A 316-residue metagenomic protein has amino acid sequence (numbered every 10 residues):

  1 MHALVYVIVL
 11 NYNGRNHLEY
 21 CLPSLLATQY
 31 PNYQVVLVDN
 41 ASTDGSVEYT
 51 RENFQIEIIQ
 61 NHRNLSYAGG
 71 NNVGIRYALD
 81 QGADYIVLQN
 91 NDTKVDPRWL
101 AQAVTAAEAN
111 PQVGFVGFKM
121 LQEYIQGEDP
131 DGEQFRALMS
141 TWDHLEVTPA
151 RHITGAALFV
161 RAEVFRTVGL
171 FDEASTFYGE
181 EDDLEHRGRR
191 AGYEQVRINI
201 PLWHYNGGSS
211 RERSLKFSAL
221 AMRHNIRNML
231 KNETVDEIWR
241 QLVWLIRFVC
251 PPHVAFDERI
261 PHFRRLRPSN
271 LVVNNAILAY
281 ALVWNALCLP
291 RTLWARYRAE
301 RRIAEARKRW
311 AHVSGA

Functional and structural regions predicted by a protein language model:
E19, D44-E52: Acidic helix N-cap motif at the loop->helix transition within catalytic regions of sugar-transfer enzymes
P23-N32: Short, acidic, metal-binding catalytic loop of nucleotide-sugar glycosyltransferases
Y33-A41, I59-Q60: Short beta-strand/loop segment that forms part of the nucleotide-sugar
N61-Q81: Glycine-rich, basic loop-to-helix element that forms the pyrophosphate-binding segment of sugar-nucleotide handling
G69-R76, T93-F177, D182, A191: Acidic/His-rich active-site region of diverse nucleotide-sugar glycosyltransferases
A83-K94: Short beta-strand-to-loop acidic/aromatic patch adjacent to the donor-nucleotide binding site
A191-L215, H224-N228: Active-site donor/metal-binding and catalytic loop motifs of nucleotide-sugar-dependent glycosylation enzymes
E237-A316: Non-catalytic, C-terminal membrane-associated alpha-helical segments of glycosyltransferases
